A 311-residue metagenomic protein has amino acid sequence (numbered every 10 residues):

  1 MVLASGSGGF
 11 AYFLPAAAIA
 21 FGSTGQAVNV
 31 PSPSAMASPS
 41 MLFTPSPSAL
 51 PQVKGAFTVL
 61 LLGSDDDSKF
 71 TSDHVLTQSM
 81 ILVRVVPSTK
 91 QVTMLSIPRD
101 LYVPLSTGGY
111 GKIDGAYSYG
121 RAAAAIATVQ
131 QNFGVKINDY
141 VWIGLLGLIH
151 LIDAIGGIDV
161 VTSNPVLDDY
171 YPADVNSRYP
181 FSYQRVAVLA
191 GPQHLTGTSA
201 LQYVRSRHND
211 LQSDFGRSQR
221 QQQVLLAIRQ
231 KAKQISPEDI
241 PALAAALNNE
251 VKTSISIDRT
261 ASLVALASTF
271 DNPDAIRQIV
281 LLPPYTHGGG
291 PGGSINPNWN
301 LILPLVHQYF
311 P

Functional and structural regions predicted by a protein language model:
L3-P311: Non-catalytic, solvent-exposed segments at the cell envelope interface
